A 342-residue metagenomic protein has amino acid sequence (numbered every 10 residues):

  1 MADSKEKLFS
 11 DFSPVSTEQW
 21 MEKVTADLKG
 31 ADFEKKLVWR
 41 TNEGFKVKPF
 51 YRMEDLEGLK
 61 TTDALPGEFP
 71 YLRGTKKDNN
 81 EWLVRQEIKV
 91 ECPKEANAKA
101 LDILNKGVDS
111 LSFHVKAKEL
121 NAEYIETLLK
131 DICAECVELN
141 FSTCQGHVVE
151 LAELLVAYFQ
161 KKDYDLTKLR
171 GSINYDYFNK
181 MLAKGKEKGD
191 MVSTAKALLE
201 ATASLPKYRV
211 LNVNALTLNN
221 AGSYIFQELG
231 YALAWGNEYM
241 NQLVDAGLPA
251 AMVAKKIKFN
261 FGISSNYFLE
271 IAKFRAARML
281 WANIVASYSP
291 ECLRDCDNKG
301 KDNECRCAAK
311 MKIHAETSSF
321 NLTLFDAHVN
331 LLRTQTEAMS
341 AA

Functional and structural regions predicted by a protein language model:
A2-N266, E270, C296-K299, C307 (+1 more regions): Catalytic alpha/beta active-site cores
G230-W235, Y239, K258-A342: Active-site capping/gating regions of soluble enzymes
